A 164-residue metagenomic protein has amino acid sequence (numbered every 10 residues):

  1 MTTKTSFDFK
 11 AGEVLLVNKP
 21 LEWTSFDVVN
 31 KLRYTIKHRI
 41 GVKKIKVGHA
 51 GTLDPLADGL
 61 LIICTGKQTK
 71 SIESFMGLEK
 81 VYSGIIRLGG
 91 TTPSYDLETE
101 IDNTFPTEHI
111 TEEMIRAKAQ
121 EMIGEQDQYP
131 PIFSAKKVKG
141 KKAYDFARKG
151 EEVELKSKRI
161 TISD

Functional and structural regions predicted by a protein language model:
M1-D164: Catalytic/RNA-binding core of pseudouridine synthases
